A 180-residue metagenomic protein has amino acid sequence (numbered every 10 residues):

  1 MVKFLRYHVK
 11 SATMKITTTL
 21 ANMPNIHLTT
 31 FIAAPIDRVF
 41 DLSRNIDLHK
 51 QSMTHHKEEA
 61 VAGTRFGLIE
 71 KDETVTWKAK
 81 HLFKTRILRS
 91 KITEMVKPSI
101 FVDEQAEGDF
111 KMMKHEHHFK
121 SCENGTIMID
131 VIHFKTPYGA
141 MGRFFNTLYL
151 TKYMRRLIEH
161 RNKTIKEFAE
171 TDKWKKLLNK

Functional and structural regions predicted by a protein language model:
L5-H8: Short hydrophobic targeting helices and cationic amphipathic motifs that mediate membrane/organellar targeting
K15-F66, E70: Hydrophobic ligand-binding cavity/cleft-lining segments
N25-H27, T85-R89, M112-H115: Short, surface-exposed coil-to-beta transition loops
I32-A34, H81-F83, E94, D109 (+1 more regions): Beta-strand elements of well-folded, non-transmembrane domains
A60-E107, I127, H160-F168, W174 (+1 more regions): Glycine-rich portal/gate segments that line the openings of hydrophobic small-molecule binding cavities
E104-R156: Beta-strand/loop substructures that line and gate deep hydrophobic ligand-binding cavities in soluble
Y138, G142-K180: A conserved amphipathic terminal alpha-helix motif
